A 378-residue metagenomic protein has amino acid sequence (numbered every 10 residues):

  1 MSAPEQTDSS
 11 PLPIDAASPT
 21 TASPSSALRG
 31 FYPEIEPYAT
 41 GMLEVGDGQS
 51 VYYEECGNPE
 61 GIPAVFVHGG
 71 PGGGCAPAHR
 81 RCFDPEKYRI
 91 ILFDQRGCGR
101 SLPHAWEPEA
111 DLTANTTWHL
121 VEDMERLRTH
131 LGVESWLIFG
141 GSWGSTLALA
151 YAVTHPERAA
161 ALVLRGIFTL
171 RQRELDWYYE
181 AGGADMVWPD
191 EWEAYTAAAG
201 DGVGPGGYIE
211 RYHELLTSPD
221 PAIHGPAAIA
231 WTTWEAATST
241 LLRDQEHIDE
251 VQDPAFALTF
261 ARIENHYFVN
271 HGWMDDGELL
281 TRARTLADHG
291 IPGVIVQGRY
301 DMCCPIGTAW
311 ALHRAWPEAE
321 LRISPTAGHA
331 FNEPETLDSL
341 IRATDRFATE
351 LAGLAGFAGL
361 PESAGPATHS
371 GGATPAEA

Functional and structural regions predicted by a protein language model:
M1-V67, K87, T349-A378: Alpha/beta-hydrolase fold catalytic core
V45-A105: Conserved HGGG/HGGXW glycine-rich cap/lid loop of the alpha/beta-hydrolase fold
W118-W136: Conserved acidic catalytic loop of the alpha/beta-hydrolase fold
E134-R173: Conserved hydrolase catalytic core segment
E157-Y212: A catalytic-pocket lid/entrance helix-loop region that shapes and gates access to the active site across common
H289, I295-Q297: Short beta-strand/loop motif that positions the catalytic acidic residue of the alpha/beta-hydrolase fold
M302-T308: Conserved alpha/beta-hydrolase "acid-adjacent" motif
A319-G359, H369-A378: Catalytic active-site module of serine/aspartate enzymes centered on a nucleophile-bearing elbow/loop
